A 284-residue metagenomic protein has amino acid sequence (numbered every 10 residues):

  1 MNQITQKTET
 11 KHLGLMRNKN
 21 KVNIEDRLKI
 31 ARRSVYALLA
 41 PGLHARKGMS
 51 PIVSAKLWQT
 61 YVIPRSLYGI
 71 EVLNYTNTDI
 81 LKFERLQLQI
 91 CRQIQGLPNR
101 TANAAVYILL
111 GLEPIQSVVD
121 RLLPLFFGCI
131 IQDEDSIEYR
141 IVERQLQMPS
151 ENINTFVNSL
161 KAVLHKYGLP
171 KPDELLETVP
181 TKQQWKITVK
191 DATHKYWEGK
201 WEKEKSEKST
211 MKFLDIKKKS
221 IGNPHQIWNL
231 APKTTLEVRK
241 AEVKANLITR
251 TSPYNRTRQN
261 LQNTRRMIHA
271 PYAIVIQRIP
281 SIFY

Functional and structural regions predicted by a protein language model:
M1: Conserved catalytic core of two-metal-ion nucleotidyltransferases
T5, G14-L15, N246, I274: Pocket-edge structural micro-motifs
K7-I141, Q145-L146, F283-Y284: Non-catalytic, peripheral interaction segments enriched in hydrophobic/basic residues
I141, E151-N154: Polynucleotide-recognition surfaces of large bacterial nucleic-acid defense/processing enzymes
V157, K161-L164, K218: Residue-level detector of alpha-helical secondary structure
P170-Q277: Helix/loop segments that flank and initiate small ligand/metal-binding modules
Q277-F283: Canonical RING-type zinc finger of E3 ubiquitin-protein ligases
